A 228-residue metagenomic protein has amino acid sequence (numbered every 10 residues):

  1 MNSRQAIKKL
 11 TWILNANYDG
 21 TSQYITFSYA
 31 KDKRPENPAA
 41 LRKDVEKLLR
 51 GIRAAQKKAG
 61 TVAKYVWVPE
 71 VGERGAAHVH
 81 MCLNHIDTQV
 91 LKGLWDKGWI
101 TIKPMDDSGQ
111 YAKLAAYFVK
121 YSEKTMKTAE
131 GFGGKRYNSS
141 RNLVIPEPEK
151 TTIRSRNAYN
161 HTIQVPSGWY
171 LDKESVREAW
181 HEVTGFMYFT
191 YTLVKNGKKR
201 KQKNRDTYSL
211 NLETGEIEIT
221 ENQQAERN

Functional and structural regions predicted by a protein language model:
M1-G75, I86-N228: Right-hand nucleic-acid polymerase module
V79-L83: Cys/His-coordinated zinc-finger cores
